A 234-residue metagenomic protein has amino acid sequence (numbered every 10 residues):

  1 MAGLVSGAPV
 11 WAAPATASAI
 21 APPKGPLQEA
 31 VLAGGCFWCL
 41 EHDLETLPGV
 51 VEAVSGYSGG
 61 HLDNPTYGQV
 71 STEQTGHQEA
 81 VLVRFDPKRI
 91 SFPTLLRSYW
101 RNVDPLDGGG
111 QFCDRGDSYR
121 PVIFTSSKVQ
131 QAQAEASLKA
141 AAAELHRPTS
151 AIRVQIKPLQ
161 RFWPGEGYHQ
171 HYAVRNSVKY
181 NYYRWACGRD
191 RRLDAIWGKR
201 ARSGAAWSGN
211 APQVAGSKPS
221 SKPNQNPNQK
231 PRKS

Functional and structural regions predicted by a protein language model:
A2-S234: Flexible coil/turn and secondary-structure edge motifs
